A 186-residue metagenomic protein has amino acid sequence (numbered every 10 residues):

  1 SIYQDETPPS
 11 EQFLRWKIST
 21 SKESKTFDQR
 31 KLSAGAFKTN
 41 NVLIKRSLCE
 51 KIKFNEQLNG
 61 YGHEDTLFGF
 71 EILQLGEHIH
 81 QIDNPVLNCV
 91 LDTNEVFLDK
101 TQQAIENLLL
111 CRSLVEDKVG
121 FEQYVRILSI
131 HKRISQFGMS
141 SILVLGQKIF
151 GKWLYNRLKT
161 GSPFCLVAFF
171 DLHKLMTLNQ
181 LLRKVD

Functional and structural regions predicted by a protein language model:
S1-Q12: Short beta-strand-to-loop element that shapes/binds the nucleotide-sugar donor at the catalytic cleft/hinge
S24-I44, N59-G60: A recurrent flexible, glycine/aromatic-enriched loop bordering the glycosyltransferase active site that acts as
L48-E50, V86-L87: A generic structural signal for short hydrophobic patches within well-formed alpha-helices
Y61-F68: Acidic donor-binding loop at a coil-to-helix junction in glycosyltransferase catalytic cores that engages
E71-L73: Hydrophobic residues within well-ordered alpha-helices
L75-K100, A104-E116: Active-site donor/metal-binding and catalytic loop motifs of nucleotide-sugar-dependent glycosylation enzymes
E106-D186: Terminal low-complexity segments of carbohydrate-biosynthetic enzymes
